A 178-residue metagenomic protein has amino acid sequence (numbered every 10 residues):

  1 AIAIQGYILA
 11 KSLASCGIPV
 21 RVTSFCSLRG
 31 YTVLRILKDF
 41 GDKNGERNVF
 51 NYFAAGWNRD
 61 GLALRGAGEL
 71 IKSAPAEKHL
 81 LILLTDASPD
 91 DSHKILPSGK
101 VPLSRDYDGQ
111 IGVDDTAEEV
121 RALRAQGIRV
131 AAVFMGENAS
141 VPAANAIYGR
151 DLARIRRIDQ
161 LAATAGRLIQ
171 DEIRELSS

Functional and structural regions predicted by a protein language model:
A1-S178: Acidic, glycine-rich A-domain
